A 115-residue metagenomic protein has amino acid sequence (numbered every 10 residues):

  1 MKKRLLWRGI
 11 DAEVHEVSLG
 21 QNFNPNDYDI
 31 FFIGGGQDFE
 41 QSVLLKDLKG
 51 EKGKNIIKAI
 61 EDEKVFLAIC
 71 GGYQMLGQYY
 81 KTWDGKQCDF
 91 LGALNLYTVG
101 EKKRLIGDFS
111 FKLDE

Functional and structural regions predicted by a protein language model:
M1-K58: N-terminal beta1-alpha1 cap of cysteine-dependent amidohydrolase-like domains
L5-W7, K112-E115: Short acidic, glycine-rich loop/turn motifs
D11, Q21-N22, K81-G85, E115: Short, glycine- and charge-enriched coil/turn segments that flank and shape catalytic ligand pockets
D38-L113: Cysteine-nucleophile active-site neighborhood
